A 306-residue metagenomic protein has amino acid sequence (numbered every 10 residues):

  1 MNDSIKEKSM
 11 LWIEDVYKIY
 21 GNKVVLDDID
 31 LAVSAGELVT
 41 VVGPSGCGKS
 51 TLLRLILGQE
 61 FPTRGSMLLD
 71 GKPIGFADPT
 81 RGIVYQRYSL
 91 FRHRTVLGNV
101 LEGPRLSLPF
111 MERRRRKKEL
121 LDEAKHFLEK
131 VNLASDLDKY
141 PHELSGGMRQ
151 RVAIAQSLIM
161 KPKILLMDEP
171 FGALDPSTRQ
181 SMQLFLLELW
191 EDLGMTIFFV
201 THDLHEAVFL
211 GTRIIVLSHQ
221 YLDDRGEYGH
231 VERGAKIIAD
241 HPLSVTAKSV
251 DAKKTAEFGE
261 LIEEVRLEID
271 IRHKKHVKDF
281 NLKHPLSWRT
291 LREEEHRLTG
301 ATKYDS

Functional and structural regions predicted by a protein language model:
V42-P44: The feature captures the beta-strand-to-loop junction immediately N-terminal to the Walker
L57: Helix-to-loop junction immediately C-terminal to a conserved catalytic motif
F61, L101-K118, K130: ABC-type ATPase nucleotide-binding domains, specifically the catalytic core motifs of the NBD
G65-F76: Conserved ABC transporter NBD signature motif
R115-D136, E188: Conserved ABC ATPase "signature" region
Y140-L144, M148: Conserved ABC ATPase signature
I159-K163: A short, proline-enriched helix->beta-strand linker immediately N-terminal to the Walker B motif in ABC-type P-loop
